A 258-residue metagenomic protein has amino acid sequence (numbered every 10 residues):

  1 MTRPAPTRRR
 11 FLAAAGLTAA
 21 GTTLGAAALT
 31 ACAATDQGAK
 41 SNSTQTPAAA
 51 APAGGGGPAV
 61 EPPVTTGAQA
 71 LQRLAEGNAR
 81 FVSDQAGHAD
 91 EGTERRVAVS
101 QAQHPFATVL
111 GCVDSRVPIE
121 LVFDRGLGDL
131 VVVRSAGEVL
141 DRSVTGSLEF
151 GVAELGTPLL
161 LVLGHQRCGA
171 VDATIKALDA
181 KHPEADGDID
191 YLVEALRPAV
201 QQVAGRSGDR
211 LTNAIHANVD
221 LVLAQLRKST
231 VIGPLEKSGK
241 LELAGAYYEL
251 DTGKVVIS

Functional and structural regions predicted by a protein language model:
M1-T23, A27: N-terminal secretory signal peptides and thylakoid transit peptides that target proteins across membranes
L12-A13, A33-H104, G128, G137-G146 (+2 more regions): Divalent-metal-activated hydrolytic enzyme cores
L110-C112, R134, L161-H165, A244-E249: Short beta-strand segments
V113-E138, S143: Active-site cofactor/substrate anionic-group-binding motifs, chiefly glycine- and Lys/Arg-rich phosphate-binding loops
S115-R116, Q166-A170: Gly/Ser/Thr-rich loops at beta-strand to alpha-helix junctions that form or flank small-molecule/cofactor-binding
I119-E120, V171-A173: Short glycine-/acidic-enriched loop or helix-start segments at secondary-structure transitions that form or flank
